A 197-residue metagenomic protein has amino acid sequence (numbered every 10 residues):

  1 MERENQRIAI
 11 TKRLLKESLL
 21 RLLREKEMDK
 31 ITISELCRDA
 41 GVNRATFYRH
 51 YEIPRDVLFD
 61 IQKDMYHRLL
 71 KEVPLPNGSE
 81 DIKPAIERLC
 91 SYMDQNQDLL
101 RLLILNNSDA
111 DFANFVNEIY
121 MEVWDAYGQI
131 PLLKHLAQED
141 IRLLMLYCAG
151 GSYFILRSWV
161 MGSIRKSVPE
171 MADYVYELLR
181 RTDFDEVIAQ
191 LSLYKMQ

Functional and structural regions predicted by a protein language model:
M1, R44, P76-D98, R180-D183 (+1 more regions): Primarily secretory-pathway and cell-envelope proteins
E4, I10-L14, D140: N-terminal positioning helix adjacent to the helix-turn-helix/winged-helix DNA-binding module
A9-L20, R24, D29-I33, R38-G41 (+3 more regions): An amphipathic alpha-helix adjacent to DNA-recognition modules
I31-T32, R101-L103, F112, V168 (+1 more regions): Short, hydrophobic secondary-structure boundary micro-motifs
I61-E72, N96, L100, E122-P131 (+2 more regions): A short secondary-structure junction motif
E80-G128: Helical hydrophobic small-molecule/effector-binding pocket
D109-K134, E139-F154, D183-F184: Amphipathic alpha-helical packing segments from all-alpha helical-bundle domains
Q129, S158-Q197: C-terminal peripheral helix-coil segments that are non-catalytic and often amphipathic
